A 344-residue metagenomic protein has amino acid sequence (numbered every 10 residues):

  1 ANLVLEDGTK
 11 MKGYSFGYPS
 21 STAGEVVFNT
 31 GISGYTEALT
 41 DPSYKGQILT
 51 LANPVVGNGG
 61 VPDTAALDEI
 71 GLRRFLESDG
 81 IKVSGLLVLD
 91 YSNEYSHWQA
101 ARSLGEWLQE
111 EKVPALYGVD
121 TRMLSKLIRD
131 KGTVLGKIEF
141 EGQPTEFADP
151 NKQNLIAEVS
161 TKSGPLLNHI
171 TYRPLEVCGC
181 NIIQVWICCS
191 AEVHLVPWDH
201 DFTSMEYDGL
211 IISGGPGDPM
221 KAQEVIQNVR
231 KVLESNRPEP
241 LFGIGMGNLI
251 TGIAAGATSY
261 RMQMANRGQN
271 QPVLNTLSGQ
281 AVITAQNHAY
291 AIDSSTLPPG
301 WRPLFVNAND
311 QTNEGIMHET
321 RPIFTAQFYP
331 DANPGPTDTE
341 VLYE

Functional and structural regions predicted by a protein language model:
A1-I183, C189-T203, P219, Q227 (+1 more regions): RNA-binding accessory domains that recognize and position tRNA/RNA substrates
N2-L3, D41, P272-L274, L304 (+1 more regions): Residue-level detector of beta-strand face positions
S15-F16, N53, Q286, A308 (+2 more regions): Short clusters of small/polar residues that mark proteolytic maturation junctions
D120, G245, H288, Y329: Active-site glycine-centered loops adjacent to acidic/histidine catalytic or metal-binding residues that shape
E176-N181, T284-A285, F324-F328: Active-site-proximal beta-strand elements of phosphoester/diester hydrolases
Y207, G214-I283, A289-A291, G335-L342: Cysteine-nucleophile active-site neighborhood
G279-R321: Catalytic beta-strand/loop cores that center a nucleophilic Ser/Cys/Thr and support acyl-enzyme chemistry
